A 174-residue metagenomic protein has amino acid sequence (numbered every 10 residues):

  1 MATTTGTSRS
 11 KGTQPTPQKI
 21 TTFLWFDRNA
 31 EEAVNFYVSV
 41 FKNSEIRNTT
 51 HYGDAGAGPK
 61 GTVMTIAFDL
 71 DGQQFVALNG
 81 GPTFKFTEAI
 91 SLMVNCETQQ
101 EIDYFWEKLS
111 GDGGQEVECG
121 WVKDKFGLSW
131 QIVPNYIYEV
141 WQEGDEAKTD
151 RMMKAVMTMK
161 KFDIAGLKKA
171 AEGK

Functional and structural regions predicted by a protein language model:
M1-Q18, K168-K174: Basic/polar N-terminal segments that are highly enriched at the extreme N-terminus, encompassing both cleavable
K11, G144-K174: C-terminal cap/linker of serine protease catalytic domains
Q18, M64, E88: Residues that flank catalytic or metal-binding motifs in active/ligand-binding sites
T21, V63-M64, V117-C119: Short loop/turn microsegments at loop-to-beta-strand junctions
L24-G72: Core segments of cupin and vicinal oxygen chelate
F26, A30, V40, L70-Q74 (+5 more regions): Vicinal oxygen chelate
